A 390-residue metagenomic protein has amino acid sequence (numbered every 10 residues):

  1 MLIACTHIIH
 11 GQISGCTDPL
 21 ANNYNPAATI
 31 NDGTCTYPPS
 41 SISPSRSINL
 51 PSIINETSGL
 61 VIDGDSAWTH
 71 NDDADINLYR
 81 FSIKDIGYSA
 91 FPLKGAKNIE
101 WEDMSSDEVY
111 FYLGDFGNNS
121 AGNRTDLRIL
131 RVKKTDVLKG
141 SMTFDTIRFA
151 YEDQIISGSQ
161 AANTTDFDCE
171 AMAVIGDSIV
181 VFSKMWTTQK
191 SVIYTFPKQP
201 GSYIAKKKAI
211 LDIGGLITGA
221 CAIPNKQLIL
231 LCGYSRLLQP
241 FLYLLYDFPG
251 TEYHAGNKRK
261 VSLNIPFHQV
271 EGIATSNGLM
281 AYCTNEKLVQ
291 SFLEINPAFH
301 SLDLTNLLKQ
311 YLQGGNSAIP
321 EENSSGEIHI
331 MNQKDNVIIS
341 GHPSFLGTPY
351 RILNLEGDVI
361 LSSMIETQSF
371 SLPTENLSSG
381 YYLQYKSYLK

Functional and structural regions predicted by a protein language model:
M1-G15, P39, A318-I319, D358 (+1 more regions): Bacterial Sec-dependent N-terminal signal peptides
H7-P38: Primarily marks secretory-pathway-exposed extracellular/lumenal segments that are disulfide- and glycosylation-prone
A21, P26-T29, G33, N225 (+3 more regions): Disulfide-stabilized cysteine-rich extracellular repeat microdomains
N23-N31, Q160-F167, S340: Short, polar loop/linker segments at the starts of domains and inter-domain junctions
P38-N316: Sequence/structural signature of beta-propeller domains
P320-K390: C-terminal outer-membrane/trafficking sorting elements
